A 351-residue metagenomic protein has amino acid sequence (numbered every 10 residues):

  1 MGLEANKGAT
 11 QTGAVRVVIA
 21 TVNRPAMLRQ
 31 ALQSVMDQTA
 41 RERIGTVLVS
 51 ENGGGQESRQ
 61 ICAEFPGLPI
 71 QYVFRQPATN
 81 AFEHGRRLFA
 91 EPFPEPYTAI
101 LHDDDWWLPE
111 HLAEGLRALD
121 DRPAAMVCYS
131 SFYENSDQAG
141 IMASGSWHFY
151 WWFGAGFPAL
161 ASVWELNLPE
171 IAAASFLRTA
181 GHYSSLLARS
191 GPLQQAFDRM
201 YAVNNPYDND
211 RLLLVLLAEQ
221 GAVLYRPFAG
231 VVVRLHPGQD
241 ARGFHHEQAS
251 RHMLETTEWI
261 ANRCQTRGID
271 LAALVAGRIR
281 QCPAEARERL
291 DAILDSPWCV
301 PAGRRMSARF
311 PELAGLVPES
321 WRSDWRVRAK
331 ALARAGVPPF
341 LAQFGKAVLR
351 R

Functional and structural regions predicted by a protein language model:
G2-E247: Nucleotide-sugar donor-binding/catalytic module of glycosyltransferases that assemble extracellular/cell-envelope
G2-T12, E165-R178, H182, S190-G191 (+6 more regions): C-terminal subregions of glycosyltransferases and related glycan-biosynthesis enzymes
